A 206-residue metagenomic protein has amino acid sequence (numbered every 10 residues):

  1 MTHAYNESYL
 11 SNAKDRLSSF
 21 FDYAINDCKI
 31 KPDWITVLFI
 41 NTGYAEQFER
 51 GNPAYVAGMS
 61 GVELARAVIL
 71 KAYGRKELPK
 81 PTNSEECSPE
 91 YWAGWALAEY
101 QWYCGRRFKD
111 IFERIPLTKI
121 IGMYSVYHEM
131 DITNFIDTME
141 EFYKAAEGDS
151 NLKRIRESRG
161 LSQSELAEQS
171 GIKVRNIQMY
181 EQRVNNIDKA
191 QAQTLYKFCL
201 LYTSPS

Functional and structural regions predicted by a protein language model:
T2-C28, V37-L38, T42-N83, C87 (+2 more regions): C-terminal alpha-helical interaction appendages
P53, G171-D188: Recognition helix of helix-turn-helix/homeodomain-like DNA-binding domains that insert into the DNA major groove
T138-R159: A short, Lys/Arg-rich alpha-helix, primarily the initiator
L152, Q163, A192-L195: Helix-turn-helix DNA-binding elements, focusing on the entry/boundary residues of the two helices that contact DNA
E165-A167: Short alpha-helical "recognition helix" segments of helix-turn-helix
V184-C199: Short, basic-rich loop-to-helix N-cap that marks the start of a DNA-contacting helix
Y202-S206: Conserved small/polar residues in nucleotide/adenosyl-binding loops
